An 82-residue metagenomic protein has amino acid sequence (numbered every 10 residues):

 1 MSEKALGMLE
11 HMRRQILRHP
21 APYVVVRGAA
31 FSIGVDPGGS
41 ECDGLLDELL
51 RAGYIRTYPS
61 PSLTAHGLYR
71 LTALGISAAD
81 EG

Functional and structural regions predicted by a protein language model:
M1-P20: Short alpha-helical segments that sit at the start of domains
R18, P22-R27, G44: N-terminal soluble segments of membrane proteins
V25-G39: Short helix-coil junctions and helix-kink-helix linkers
G34, S60-S62: Short loop/turn motifs at secondary-structure junctions and domain boundaries
V35-A52, H66: Short amphipathic alpha-helical interaction segments
L50-S60: A short, conserved structural fragment
H66, R70-G82: Short, amphipathic alpha-helical interaction segments positioned at domain boundaries
